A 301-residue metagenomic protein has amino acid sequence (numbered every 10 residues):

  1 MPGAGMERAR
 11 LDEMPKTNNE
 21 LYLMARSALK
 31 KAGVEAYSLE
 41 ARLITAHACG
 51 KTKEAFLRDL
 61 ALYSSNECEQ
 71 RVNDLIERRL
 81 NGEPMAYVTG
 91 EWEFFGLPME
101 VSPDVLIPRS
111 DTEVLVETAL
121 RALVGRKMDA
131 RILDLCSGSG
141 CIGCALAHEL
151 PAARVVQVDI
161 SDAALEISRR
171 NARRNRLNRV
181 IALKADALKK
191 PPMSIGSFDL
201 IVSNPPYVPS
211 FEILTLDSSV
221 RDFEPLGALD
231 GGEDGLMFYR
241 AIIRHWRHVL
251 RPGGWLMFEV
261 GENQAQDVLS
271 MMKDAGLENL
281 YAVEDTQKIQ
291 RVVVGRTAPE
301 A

Functional and structural regions predicted by a protein language model:
P2-L57, A61-S64: Non-catalytic accessory regions of SAM-dependent methyltransferases
L29, L123, A172, W246 (+1 more regions): Conserved hydrophobic residues forming the short capping helix/wall of the S-adenosyl-L-methionine
G33-V34, L150-A152, R173-N178, V249 (+1 more regions): Short helix-capping segments at alpha-helix termini
T45-R121: Conserved AdoMet
E113-T215, R240-A241: Conserved SAM/SAH cofactor-binding pocket of Class I
Y207-M237: Mobile active-site "lid"/loop adjacent to the S-adenosyl-L-methionine
E233-R296: Conserved Class I SAM-dependent methyltransferase catalytic core
A298-A301: Flexible, glycine-/basic-rich loop-and-beta segments that form/coincide with the SAM-dependent methyltransferase
